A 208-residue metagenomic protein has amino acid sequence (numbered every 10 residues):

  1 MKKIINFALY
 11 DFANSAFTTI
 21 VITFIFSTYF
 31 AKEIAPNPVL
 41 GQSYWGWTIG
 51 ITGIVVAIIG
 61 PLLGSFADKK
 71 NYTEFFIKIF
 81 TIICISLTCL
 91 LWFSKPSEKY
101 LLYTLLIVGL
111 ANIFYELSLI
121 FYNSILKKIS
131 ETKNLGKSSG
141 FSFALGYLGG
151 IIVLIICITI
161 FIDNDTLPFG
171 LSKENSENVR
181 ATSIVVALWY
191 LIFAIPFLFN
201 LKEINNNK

Functional and structural regions predicted by a protein language model:
K2-K202, N207: Membrane-embedded alpha-helical bundles of multi-pass transporters/translocases, especially carrier/permease families
